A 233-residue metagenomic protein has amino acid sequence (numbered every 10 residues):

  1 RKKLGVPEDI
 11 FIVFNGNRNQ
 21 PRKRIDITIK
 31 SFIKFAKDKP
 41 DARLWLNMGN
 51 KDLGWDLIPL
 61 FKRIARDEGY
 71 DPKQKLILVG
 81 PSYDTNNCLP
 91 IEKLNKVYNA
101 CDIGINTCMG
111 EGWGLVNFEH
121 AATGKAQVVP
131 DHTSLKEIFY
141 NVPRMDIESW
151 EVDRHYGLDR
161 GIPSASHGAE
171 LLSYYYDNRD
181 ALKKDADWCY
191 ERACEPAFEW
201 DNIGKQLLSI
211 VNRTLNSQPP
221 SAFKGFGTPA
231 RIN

Functional and structural regions predicted by a protein language model:
V6-K23, I29-F32, L44-N47: Conserved donor-binding/catalytic core segment of Leloir-type glycosyltransferases
W55-K96: Nucleotide-activated donor-binding/catalytic signature segment of Leloir-type glycosyltransferases, i.e., the conserved
M109: Aromatic "clamp/platform" in nucleotide-sugar-dependent glycosyltransferases that forms part of the donor/acceptor
G114-N117: Short glycine/serine-rich donor-binding loops of glycosyltransferases
K136-Y174: Change "using UDP/GDP/dTDP sugars" to "using nucleotide sugars
H167, Y174, A181-P196: A short, well-ordered alpha-helix in the C-terminal region of glycosyltransferases
W200-N233: C-terminal alpha-helical cap of glycosyltransferases
